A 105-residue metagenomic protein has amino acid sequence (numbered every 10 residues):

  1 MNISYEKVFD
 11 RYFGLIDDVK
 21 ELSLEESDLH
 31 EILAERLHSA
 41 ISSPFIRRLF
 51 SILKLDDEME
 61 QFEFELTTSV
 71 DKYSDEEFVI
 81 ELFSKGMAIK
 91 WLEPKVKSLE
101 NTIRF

Functional and structural regions predicted by a protein language model:
M1-D75: Conserved short "hinge" loops at termini or chain/domain junctions
E25-L29, W91, F105: A broad "ordered helical/assembly scaffold" signature
L49, L53, L92-R104: Short, solvent-exposed secondary-structure capping/transition elements
E76-V96: Elongated alpha-helical scaffolds
